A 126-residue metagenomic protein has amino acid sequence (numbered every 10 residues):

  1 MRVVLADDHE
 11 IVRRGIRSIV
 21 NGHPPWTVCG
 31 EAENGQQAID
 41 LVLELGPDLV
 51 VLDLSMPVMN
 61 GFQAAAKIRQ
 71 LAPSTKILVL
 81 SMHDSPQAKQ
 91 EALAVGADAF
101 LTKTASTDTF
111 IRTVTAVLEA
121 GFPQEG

Functional and structural regions predicted by a protein language model:
D7, D53, S81: Active-site residues of response regulator receiver
N34-Q37, M59-Q63: Acidic catalytic/metal-coordinating carboxylates
D40, F62-P73: Short amphipathic alpha-helix used as the core "switch/output" element in two-component signaling
L45-V51: Active-site beta3 strand of CheY-like receiver
M56: Receiver (REC) domain active-site loop signature in two-component systems and cognate sites in sensor histidine kinases
Q63, D84-L101, A105-A116: Alpha4 helix (beta4-alpha4-beta5 surface) of REC/receiver domains from two-component response regulators
S74-D84: A short, hydrophobic beta-strand element within the central beta-sheet of small alpha/beta folds
T115-G126: The C-terminal output helix
